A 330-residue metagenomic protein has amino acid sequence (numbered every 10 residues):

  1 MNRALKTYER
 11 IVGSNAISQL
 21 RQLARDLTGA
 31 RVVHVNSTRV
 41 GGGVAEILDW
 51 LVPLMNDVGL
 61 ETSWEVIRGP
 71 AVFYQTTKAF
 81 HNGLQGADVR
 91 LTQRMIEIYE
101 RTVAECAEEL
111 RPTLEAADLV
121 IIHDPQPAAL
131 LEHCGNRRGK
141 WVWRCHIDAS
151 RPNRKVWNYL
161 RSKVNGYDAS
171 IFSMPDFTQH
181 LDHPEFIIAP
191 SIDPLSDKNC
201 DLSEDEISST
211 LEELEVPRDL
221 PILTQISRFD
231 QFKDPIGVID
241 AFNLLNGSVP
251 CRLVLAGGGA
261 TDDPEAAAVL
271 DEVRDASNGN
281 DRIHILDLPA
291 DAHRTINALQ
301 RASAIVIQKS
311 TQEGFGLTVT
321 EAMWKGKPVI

Functional and structural regions predicted by a protein language model:
M1-R31, D49-A116, Q179, I188-L195: A conserved catalytic-core segment of Leloir-type glycosyltransferases
V33, L211-K233, I239, L253-V254: Conserved donor-binding/catalytic core segment of Leloir-type glycosyltransferases
V33-R39, L110-Q126, V142: Short N-terminal targeting/anchoring amphipathic segment
G257-A298, A302: Nucleotide-activated donor-binding/catalytic signature segment of Leloir-type glycosyltransferases, i.e., the conserved
A304, G326: A short alpha->beta transition loop at the rim of the catalytic pocket in nucleotide-sugar-dependent
T311: Aromatic "clamp/platform" in nucleotide-sugar-dependent glycosyltransferases that forms part of the donor/acceptor
G316-V319: Short glycine/serine-rich donor-binding loops of glycosyltransferases
P328-I330: Short hydrophobic beta-strand element within catalytic cores of glycosyltransferases and related nucleotide-activated
